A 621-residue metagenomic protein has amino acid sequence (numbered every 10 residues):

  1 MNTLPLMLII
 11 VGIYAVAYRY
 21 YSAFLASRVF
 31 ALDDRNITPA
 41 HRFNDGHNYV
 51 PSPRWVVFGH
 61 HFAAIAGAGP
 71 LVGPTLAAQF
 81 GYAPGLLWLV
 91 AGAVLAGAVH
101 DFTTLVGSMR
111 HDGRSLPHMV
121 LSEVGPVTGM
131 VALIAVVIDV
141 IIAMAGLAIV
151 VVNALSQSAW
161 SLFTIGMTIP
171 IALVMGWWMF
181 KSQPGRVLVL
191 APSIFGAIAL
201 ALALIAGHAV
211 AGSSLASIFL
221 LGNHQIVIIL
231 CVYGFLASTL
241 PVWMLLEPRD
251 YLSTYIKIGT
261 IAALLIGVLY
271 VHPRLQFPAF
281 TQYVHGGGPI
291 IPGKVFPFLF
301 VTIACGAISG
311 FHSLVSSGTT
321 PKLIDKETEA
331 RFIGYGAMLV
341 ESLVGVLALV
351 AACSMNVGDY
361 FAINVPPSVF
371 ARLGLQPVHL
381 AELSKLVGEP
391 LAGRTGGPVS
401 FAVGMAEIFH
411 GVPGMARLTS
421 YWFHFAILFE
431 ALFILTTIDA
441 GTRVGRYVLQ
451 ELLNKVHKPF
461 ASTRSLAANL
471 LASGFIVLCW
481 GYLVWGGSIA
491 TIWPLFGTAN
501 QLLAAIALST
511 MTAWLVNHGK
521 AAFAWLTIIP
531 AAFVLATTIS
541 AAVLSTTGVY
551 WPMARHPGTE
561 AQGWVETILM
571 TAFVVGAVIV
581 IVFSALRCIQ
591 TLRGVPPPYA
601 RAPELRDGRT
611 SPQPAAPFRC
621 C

Functional and structural regions predicted by a protein language model:
M1-A17, I194-W243, E247, L252-S253 (+6 more regions): A generic transmembrane alpha-helix motif of multi-pass inner-membrane proteins
N2-R19, A23, A77-S108, P117 (+5 more regions): Extracellular loop-to-transmembrane helix junctions
I10-Y20, V136, A143, I198-L202 (+4 more regions): Selective recognition of specific alpha-helical transmembrane segments in multi-pass small-molecule
A17-L71, T254, G293-K294, F298 (+1 more regions): Membrane-interface "cap" regions at the ends of multi-pass membrane proteins
A23-V50, P74-L76, L86, V90 (+11 more regions): Flexible loop linkers connecting adjacent transmembrane helices in multi-pass alpha-helical membrane transporters
S52-H111, S122-P126, D139-S161, G334-D359 (+6 more regions): Membrane-interface helix-loop-helix modules in multi-pass membrane proteins
P53-G69, L220-L240, I266-P273, H285-D325 (+4 more regions): Hydrophobic, membrane-embedded alpha-helices of multi-pass small-molecule transporters
P126-I141, G336-L343, A416-A426, A431 (+4 more regions): Loop-to-transmembrane helix boundary motifs in multi-pass membrane proteins
